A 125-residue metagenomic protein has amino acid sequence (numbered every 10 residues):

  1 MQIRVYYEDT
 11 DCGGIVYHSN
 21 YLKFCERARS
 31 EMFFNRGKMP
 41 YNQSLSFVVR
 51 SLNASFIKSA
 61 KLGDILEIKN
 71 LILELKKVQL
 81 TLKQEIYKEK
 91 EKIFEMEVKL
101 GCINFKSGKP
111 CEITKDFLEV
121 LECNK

Functional and structural regions predicted by a protein language model:
M1-S51, I103-K125: Hot-dog-fold acyl-thioester-processing enzymes
M32-L80, I93-M96, G101: Hydrophobic beta-strand-centered segment that forms part of the acyl-chain substrate-binding groove
K83: Basic, polyanion-binding surface patches
